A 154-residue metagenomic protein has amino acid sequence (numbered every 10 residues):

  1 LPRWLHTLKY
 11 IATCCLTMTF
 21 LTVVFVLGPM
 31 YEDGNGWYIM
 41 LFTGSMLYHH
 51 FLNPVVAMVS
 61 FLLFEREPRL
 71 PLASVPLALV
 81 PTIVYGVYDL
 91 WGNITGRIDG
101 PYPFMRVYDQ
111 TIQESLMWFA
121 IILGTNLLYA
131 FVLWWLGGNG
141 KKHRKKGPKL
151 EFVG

Functional and structural regions predicted by a protein language model:
L1-T17, P71-V80: Interfacial segments of alpha-helical transmembrane regions
L16-F25, V80-W91: Aromatic-anchored segments of alpha-helical transmembrane domains
F25-W37, I94: Juxtamembrane "helix-exit" motif on the non-cytosolic side of transmembrane helices
D33-Y48, L72-S74, F104-D109, L116: Non-cytosolic membrane-interface motifs at loop->transmembrane helix junctions
T43-V55, F119-L123: Membrane-interface loop-to-helix entry segments
L52-L70: Alpha-helical transmembrane segments in multipass membrane proteins, preferentially the mid-helix core
I94-W135: Membrane-interface transmembrane-helix boundary segments in multi-pass integral membrane proteins
F131-G147: Membrane-interface capping segments at transmembrane-helix boundaries
